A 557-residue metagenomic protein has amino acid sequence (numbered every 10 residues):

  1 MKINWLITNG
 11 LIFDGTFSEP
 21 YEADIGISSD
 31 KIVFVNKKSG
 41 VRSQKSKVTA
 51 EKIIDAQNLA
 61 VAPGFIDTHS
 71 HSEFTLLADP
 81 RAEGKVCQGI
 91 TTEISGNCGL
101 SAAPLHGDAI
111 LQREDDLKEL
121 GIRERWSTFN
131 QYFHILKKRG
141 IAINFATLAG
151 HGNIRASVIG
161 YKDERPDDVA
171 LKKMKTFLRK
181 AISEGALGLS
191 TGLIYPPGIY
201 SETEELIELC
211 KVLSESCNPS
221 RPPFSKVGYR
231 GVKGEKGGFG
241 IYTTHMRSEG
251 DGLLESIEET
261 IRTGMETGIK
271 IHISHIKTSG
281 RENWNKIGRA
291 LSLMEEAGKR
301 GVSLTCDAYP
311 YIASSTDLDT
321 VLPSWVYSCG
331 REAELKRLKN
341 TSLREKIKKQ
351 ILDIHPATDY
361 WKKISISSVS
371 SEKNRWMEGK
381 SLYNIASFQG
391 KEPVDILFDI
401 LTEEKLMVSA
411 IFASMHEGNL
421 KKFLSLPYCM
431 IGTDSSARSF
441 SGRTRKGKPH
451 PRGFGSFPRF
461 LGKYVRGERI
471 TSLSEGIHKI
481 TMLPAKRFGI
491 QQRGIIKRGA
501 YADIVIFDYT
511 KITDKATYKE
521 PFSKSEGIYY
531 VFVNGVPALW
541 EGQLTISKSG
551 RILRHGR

Functional and structural regions predicted by a protein language model:
M1-K38, I490, K511-K519: N-terminal metal-binding scaffold of metallo-dependent hydrolase/deaminase domains
I3-T8, V48-G96, V533, R557: Replace "His-x-His-based motif
N4, G10, D30, L420-L424 (+3 more regions): Structural signature of the urease/amidohydrolase superfamily beta/alpha-barrel
A78-L187, G238, V302-L304: Divalent-metal coordination cores built from histidine and acidic residues
A142-N144, L148-V158, E164-P166, M174-A186 (+4 more regions): Active-site neighborhoods of metal-dependent hydrolases
V227-G237: Glycine-biased, low-complexity coil/linker segments
N340, K422-Y428, T433-D434, R438-S439 (+2 more regions): C-terminal cap of metal-dependent C-N hydrolases
